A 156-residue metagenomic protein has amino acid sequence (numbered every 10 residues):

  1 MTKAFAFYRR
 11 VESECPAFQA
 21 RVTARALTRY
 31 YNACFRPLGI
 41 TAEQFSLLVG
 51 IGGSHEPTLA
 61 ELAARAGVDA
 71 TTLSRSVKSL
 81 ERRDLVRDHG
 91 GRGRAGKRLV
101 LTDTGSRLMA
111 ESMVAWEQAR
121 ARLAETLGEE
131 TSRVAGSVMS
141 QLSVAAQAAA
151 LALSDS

Functional and structural regions predicted by a protein language model:
M1, A70-T71, D103, E130: Intrinsically disordered/low-complexity terminal segments and short unstructured peptides
M1-R10, E129-S156: C-terminal regulatory/oligomerization modules of transcriptional regulators
A4-C15, D103, R107, R122: Short coil/turn segments at secondary-structure junctions
V11-E14, F18-R21, R25-T72, K78 (+4 more regions): N-terminal helix-turn-helix DNA-binding core of bacterial DNA-binding proteins
T23, L27, C34, A66 (+2 more regions): Alpha-helical linker/hinge and terminal dimerization helices associated with HTH transcriptional regulators
E56, K78-S137: Charged, amphipathic alpha-helical coiled-coil/dimerization segments
